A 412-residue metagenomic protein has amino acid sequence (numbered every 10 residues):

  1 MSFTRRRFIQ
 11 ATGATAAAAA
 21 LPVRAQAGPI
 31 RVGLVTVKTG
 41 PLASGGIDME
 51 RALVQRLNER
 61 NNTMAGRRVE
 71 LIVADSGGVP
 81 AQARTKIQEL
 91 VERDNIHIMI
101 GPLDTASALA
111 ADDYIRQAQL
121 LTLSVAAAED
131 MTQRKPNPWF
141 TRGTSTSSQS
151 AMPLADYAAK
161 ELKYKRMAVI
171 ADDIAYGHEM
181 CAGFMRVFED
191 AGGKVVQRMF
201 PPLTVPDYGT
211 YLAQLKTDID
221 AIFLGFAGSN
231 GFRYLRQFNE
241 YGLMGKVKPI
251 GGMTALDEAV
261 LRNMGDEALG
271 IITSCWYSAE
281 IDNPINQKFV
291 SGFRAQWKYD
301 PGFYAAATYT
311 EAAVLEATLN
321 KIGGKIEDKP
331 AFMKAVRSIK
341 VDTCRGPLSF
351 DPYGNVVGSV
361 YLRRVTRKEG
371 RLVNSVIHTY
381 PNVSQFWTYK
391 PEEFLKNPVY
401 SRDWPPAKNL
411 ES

Functional and structural regions predicted by a protein language model:
M1, L21-V37: C-terminal segment of N-terminal export signals and the immediately downstream linker at the start of the mature
M1-A16: N-terminal secretory signal peptides and thylakoid transit peptides that target proteins across membranes
G33-R56, A74-P80, L103-D104, I170-H178 (+2 more regions): Extracytoplasmic "Venus flytrap"
S44-M49, T63-R134, P201-P206, F232: Beta-alpha junction/loop-to-helix N-cap segments that form part of ligand/metal-binding clefts
A83, G143-K165, P206-G209, G231-F232 (+3 more regions): Hydrophobic alpha-helical segments within soluble ligand-binding/sensing domains
I96-M199, K246-I272: Extracytoplasmic ligand/sensor domains, especially the bilobed periplasmic-binding protein
G183, G228, R233, E280-S338: Extracellular/periplasmic ligand-binding modules, especially the Venus flytrap/periplasmic-binding
R337-S412: Solvent-exposed, acidic/polar segments of extracytosolic/periplasmic ligand-binding ectodomains
